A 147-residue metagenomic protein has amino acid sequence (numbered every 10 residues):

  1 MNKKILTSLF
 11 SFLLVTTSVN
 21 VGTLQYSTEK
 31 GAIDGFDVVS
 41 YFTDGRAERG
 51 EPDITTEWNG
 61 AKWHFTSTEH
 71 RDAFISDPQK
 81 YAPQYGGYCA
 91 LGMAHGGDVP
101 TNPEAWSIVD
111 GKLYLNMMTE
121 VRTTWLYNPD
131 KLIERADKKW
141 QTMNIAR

Functional and structural regions predicted by a protein language model:
M1-K4: Positively charged n-region of N-terminal signal peptides that target proteins for export
S8-T17: Bacterial N-terminal signal peptides
N20-R147: Charged, low-complexity intrinsically disordered segments
